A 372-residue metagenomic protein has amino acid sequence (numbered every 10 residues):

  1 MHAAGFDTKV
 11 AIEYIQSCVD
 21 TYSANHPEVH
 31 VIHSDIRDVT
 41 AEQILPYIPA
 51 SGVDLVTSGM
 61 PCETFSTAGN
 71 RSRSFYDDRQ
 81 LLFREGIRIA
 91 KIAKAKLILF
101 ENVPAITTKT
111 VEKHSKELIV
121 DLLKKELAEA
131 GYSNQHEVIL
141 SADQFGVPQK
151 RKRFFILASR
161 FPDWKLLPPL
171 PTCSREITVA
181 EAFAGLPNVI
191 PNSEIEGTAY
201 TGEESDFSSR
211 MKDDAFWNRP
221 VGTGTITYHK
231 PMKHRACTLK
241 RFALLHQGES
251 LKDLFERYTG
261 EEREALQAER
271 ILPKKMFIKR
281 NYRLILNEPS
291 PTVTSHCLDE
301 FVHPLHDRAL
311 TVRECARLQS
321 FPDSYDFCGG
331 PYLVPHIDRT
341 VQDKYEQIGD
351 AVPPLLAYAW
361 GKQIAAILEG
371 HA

Functional and structural regions predicted by a protein language model:
M1-A4: Conserved SAM-binding loop of SAM-dependent methyltransferases across substrates and taxa, primarily the Class I
T8-K9: Short beta-strand element of Class I
I15-Q16: Conserved SAM/SAH-binding beta-strand->alpha-helix loop
D20-I48: S-adenosyl-L-methionine
S34, S58, F100, S295: Redox-cofactor binding/interface segments in oxidoreductases and associated redox assembly factors
Q43-A50, E63, T67-I271: Class I S-adenosyl-L-methionine
S51-G59: Short SAM/SAH-binding signature in class I
R210-A372: C-terminal target-recognition/interaction regions appended to catalytic cores
